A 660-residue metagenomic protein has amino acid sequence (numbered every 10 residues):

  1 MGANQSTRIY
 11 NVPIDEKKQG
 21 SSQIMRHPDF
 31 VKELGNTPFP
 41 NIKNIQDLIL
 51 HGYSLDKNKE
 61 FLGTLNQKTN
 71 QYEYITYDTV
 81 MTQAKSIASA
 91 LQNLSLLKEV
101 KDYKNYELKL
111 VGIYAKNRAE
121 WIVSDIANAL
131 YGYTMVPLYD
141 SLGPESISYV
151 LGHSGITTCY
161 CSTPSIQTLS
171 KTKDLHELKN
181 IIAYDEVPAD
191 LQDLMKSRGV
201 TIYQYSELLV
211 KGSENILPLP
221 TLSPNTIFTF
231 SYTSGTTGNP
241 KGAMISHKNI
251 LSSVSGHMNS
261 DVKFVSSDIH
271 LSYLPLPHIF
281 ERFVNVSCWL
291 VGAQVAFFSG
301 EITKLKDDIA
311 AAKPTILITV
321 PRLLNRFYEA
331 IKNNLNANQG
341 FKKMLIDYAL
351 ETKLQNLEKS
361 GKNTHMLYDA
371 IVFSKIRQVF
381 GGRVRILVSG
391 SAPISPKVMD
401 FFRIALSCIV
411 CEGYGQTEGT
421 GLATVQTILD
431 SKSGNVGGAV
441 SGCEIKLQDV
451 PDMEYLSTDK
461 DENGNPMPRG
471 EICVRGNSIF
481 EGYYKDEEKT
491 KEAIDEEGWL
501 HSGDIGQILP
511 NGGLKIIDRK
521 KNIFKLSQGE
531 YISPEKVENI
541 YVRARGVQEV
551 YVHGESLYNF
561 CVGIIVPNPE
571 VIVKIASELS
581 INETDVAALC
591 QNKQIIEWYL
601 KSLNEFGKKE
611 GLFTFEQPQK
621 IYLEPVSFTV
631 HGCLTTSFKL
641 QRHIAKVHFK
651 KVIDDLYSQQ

Functional and structural regions predicted by a protein language model:
G2-K17, L130-V210, N604: Structural core segment of the AMP-binding/adenylate-forming
E60, I202-Y203, V210-Y232, N239 (+1 more regions): Conserved pre-ATP/AMP-binding loop-to-beta segment of ANL
T69, P164-P224, I331-K375: ANL superfamily adenylate-forming
N70-Y77, A88-L142, Y273: Conserved AMP-binding/adenylate-forming
Y74-D78, F228-V254: Conserved AMP-binding A3 loop
V200-Y205, T315-I318, Y328-S431, E444 (+1 more regions): Gly/Ser/Thr-rich phosphate-binding loop
L251-I269, L276-A370, R383, A405: Conserved AMP-binding/adenylation subdomain of ANL enzymes
E454-L456, D461-L526: Conserved ATP-binding/catalytic segment of the ANL
